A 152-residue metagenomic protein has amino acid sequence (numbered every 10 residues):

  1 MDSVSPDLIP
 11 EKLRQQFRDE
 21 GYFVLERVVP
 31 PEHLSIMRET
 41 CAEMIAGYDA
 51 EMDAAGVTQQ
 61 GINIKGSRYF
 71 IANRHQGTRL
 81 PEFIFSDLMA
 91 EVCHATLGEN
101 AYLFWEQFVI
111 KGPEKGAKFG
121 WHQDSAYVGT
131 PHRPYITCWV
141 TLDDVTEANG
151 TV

Functional and structural regions predicted by a protein language model:
M1-E20, E26-W121, A126-T130: Non-heme Fe(II)-dependent double-stranded beta-helix
V24-L25, C138: Short hydrophobic-aromatic micro-motifs
T96, H122, G129-E147: Short, conserved beta-strand element in jelly-roll/cupin
G150-V152: Conserved active-site beta-strand-loop modules that form the wall/rim of enzyme catalytic pockets and either contain
